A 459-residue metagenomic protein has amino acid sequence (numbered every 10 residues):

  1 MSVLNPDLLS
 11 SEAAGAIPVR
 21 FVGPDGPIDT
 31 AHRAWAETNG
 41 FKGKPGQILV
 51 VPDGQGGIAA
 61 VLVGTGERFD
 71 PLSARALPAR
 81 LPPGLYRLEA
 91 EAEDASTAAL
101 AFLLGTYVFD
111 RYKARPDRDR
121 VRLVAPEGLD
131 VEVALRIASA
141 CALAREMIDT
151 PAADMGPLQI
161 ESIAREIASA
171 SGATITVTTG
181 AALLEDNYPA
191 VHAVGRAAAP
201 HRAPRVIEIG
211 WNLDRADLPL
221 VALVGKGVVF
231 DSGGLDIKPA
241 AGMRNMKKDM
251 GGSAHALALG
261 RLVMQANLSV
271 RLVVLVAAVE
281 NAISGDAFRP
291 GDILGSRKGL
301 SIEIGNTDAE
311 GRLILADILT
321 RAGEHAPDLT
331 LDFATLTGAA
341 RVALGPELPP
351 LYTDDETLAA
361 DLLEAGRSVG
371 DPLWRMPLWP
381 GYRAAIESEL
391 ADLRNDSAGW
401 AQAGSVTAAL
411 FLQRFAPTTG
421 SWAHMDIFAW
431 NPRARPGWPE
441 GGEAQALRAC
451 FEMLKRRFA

Functional and structural regions predicted by a protein language model:
M1-G227: Short amphipathic alpha-helical segment within the helicase RecA-like ATPase core that mediates nucleic-acid
E161-A459: A generic structural signal for tightly packed, nonpolar segments enriched in small/aliphatic residues
